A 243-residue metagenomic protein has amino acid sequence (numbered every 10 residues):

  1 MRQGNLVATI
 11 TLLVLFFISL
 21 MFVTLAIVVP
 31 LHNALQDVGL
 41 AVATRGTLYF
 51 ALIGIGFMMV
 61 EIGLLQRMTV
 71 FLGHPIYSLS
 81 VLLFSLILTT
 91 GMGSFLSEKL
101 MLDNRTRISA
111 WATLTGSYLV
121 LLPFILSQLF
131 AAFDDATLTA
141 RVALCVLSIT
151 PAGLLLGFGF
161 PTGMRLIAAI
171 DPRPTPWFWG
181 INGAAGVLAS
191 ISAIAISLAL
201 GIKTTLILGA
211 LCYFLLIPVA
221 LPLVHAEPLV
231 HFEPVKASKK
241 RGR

Functional and structural regions predicted by a protein language model:
M1-R243: Alpha-helical transmembrane segments of multi-pass membrane proteins
